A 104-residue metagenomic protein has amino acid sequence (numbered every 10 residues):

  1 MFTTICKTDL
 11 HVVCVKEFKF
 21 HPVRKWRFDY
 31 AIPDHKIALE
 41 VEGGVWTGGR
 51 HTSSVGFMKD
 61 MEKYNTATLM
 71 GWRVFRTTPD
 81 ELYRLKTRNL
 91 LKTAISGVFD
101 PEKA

Functional and structural regions predicted by a protein language model:
M1-A104: Nucleic-acid endo/exonuclease domains
